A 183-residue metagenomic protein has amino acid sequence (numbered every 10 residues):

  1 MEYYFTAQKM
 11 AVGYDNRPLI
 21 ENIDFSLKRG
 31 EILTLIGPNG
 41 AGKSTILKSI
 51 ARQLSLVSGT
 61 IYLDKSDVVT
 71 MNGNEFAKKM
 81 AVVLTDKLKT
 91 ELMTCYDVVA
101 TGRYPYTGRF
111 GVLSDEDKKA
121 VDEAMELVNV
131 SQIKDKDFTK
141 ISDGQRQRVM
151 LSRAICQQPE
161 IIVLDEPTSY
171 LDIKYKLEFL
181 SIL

Functional and structural regions predicted by a protein language model:
F5, I20-N22: Conserved structural motif at the start of ABC-family nucleotide-binding domains
I36-P38: The feature captures the beta-strand-to-loop junction immediately N-terminal to the Walker
A51: Helix-to-loop junction immediately C-terminal to a conserved catalytic motif
G59-D67, F76: Conserved ABC transporter NBD signature motif
A100, D115-I133, Q158: Conserved ABC ATPase "signature" region
V112, D137-I141, Q145: Conserved ABC ATPase signature
I162-E166: Catalytic Walker B motif of ABC-type/P-loop ATPase nucleotide-binding domains
